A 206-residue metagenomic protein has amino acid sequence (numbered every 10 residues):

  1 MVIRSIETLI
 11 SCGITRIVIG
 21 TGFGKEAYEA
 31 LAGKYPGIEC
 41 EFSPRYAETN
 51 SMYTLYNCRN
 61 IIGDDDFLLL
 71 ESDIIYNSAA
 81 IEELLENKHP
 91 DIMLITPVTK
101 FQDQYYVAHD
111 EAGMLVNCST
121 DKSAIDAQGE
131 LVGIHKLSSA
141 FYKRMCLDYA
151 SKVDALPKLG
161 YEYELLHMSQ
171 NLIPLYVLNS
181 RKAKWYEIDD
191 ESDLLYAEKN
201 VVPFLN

Functional and structural regions predicted by a protein language model:
M1-F67: Conserved N-terminal catalytic core of the sugar/cofactor nucleotidyltransferase
V2, K25, M52-L55, I81 (+4 more regions): A general structural signal for well-ordered alpha-helical segments in protein cores
I17, C40, D91-I92, L175: Hydrophobic/aromatic residues located in beta-strands of well-ordered beta-sheets within soluble catalytic
T21, E71, I95-T96: Short beta-strand/turn micro-motifs composed of small residues that flank or help shape donor/cofactor-binding pockets
G37-E39, M114, P174-Y176: Conserved beta-strand segments of alpha/beta enzyme cores
D65-I75: Short beta-strand-to-loop acidic/aromatic patch adjacent to the donor-nucleotide binding site
N77-D154: Conserved core of the sugar-phosphate nucleotidyltransferase
E130-N206: Conserved alpha/beta core of the MobA/IspD/sugar-nucleotide pyrophosphorylase nucleotidyltransferase superfamily
